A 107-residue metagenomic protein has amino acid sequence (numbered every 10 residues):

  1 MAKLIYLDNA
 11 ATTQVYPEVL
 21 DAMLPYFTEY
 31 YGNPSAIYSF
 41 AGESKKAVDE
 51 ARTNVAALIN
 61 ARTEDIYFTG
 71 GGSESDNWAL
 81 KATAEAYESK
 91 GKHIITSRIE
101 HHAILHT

Functional and structural regions predicted by a protein language model:
M1-T107: Pyridoxal 5′-phosphate
